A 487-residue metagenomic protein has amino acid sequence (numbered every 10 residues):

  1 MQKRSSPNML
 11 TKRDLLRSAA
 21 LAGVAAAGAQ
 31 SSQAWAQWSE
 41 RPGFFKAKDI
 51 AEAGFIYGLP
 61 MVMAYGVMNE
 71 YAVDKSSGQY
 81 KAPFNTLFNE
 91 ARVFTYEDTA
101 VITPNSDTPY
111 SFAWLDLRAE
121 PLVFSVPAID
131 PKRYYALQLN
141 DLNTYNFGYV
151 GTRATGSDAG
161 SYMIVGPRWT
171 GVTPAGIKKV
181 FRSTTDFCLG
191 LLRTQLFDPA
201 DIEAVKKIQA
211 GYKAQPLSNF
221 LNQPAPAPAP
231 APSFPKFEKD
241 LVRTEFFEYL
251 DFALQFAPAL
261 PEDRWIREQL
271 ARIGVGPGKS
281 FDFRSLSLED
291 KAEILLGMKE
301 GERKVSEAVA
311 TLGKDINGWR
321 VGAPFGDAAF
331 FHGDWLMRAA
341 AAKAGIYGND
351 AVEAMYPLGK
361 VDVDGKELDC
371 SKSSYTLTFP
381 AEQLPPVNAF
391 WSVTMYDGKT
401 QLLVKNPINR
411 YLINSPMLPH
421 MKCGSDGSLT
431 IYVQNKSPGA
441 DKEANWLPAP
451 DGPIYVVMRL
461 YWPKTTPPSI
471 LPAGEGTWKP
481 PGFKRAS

Functional and structural regions predicted by a protein language model:
M1-A29, W35: N-terminal secretory signal peptides
A25-S31, N414, G476: Alpha-helix boundary/interfacial micro-motifs
Q37-S487: A compositional/structural signature for long, glycine/proline-rich flexible linkers and loops on extracytoplasmic
